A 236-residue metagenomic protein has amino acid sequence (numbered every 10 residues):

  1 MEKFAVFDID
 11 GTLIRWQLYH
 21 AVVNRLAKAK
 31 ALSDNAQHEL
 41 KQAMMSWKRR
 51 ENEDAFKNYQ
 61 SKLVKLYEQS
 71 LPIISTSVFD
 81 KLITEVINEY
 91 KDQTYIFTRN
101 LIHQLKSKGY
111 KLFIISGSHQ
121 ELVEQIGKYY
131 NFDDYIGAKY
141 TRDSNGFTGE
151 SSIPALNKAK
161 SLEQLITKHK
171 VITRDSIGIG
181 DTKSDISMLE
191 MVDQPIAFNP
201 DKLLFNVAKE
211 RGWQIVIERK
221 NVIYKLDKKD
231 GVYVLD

Functional and structural regions predicted by a protein language model:
E2-A21, L189: Asp-based phosphoryl-transfer active-site loop
E2-K3, K81-L82, N88-D236: C-terminal cap/substrate-recognition subdomain and adjoining C-terminal extension of metal-dependent phosphatase-like
D8, R50, G149-S151: Second-shell loop/turn segments in exported
L18-Y19, A27, A31-Q104: A metal-dependent, Asp-based hydrolase signature
V22, L63, N145-F147: Acidic/polar active-site rim loop that often engages polyanionic ligands
N24, K28, K128: Short, well-ordered alpha-helices that flank and scaffold nucleotide-derived cofactor binding pockets
